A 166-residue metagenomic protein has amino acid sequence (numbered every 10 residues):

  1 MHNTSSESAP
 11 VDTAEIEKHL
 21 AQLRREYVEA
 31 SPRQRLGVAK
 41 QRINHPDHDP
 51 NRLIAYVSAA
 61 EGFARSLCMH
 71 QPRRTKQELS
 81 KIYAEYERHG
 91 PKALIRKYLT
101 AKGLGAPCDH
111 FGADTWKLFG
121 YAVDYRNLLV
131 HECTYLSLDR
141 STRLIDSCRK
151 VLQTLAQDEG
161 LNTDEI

Functional and structural regions predicted by a protein language model:
H2-A106, L161-I166: Amphipathic alpha-helical interface elements
V28-A30, Q34, P107-I166: Charge-enriched, short contiguous segments at helix-coil
